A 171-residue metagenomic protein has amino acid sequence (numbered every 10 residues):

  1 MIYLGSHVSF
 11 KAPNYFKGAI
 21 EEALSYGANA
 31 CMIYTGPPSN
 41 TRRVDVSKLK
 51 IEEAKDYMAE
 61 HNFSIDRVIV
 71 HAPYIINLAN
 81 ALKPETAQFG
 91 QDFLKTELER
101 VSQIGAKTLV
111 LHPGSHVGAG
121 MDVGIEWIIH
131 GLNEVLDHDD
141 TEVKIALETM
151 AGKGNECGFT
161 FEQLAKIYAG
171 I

Functional and structural regions predicted by a protein language model:
M1-A72, N80-T96: N-terminal pre-domain/capping segments
K11, P38, I75, H116 (+1 more regions): Short, solvent-exposed loop/turn segments at secondary-structure junctions
L78-I171: Active-site acidic/histidine proton-transfer and metal-coordination neighborhood in alpha/beta enzyme cores
